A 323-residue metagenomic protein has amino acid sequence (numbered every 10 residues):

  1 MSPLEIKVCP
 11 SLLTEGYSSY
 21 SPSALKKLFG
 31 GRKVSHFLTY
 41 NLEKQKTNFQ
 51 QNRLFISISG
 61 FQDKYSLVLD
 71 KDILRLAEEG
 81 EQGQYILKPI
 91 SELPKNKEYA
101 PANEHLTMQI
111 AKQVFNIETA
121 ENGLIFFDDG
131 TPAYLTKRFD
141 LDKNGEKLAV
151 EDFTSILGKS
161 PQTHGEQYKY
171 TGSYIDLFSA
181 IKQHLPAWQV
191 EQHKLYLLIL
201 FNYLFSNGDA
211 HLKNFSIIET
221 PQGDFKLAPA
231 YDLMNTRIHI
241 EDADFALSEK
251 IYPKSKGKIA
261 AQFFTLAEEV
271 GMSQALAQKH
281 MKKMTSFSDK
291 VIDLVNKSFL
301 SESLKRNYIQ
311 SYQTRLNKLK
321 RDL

Functional and structural regions predicted by a protein language model:
M1-Q45, F49, D224-F225, D293-L323: Regulatory N- and C-terminal appendages and interdomain linkers associated with kinase/kinase-like NTP transferase
F37, F215-T220, D224-Y252, S311-L323: Surface-exposed, interaction-prone regions with an acidic/low-complexity signature
K44-G165: Conserved ATP-binding subdomain of kinase catalytic cores across diverse folds
L67, A111, F153, D209 (+3 more regions): A residue-level signal for conserved active-site and pocket-lining positions in enzyme catalytic cores
Y99-F115, G172-H239: Conserved kinase catalytic-core segment
D128, L135-L204, P253, T265 (+1 more regions): ATP-dependent phospho-/nucleotidyl transfer catalytic cores
L227, M234, I238-K283: C-terminal hydrophobic structural anchor segments that stabilize assembly/packing rather than catalytic chemistry
M281-S288, Y312, L316: Short amphipathic alpha-helical coiled-coil/interface segments
